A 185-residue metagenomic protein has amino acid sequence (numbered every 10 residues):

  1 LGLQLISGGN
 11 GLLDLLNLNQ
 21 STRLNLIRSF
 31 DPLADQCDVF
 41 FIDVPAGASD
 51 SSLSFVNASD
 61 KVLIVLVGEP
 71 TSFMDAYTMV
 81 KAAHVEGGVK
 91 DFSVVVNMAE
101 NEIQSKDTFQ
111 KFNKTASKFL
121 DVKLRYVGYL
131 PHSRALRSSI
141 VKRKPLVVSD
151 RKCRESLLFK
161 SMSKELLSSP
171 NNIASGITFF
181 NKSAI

Functional and structural regions predicted by a protein language model:
L1-D35, I140-K142: P-loop/Walker-type NTP enzyme "switch/lid" segment
L1-G2, G8, A48, L130-R134: Mobile beta-alpha loop/short-helix "lid" or hinge segments that flank ligand
G9, S29-Q36, A58, A82-E86 (+4 more regions): Conserved, well-folded catalytic cores of nucleic-acid-processing and energy-transducing macromolecular machines
N19-R23, P45, F73-A76, F159: A conditional alpha-helix N-cap/helix-loop micro-motif detector
S21, D107, R154-L157: Conserved active-site and cofactor/substrate-binding residues in soluble primary-metabolism enzymes
V39, V44-G128, S138: Conserved catalytic-core segment of NTP-binding enzymes
L120-V147, F159: Beta-strand-loop-alpha "switch" segments that mediate conformational coupling across diverse proteins
V141-I185: NTP-binding/hydrolysis catalytic cores, primarily Walker-type P-loop NTPases
